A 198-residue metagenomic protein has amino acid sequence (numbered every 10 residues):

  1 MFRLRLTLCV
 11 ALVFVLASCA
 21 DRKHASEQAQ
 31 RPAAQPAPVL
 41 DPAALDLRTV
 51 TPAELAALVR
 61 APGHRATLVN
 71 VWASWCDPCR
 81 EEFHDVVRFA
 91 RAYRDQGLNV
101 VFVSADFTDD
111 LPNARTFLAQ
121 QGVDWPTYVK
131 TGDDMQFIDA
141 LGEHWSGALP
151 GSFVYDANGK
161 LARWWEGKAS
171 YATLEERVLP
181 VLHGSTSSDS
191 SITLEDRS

Functional and structural regions predicted by a protein language model:
M1-T49, D134, R163-W164, S187-S198: N-terminal targeting signals for export/organelle localization
D46-T67, A90: A short beta-strand-turn-helix
H64-T67, Q96-N99, V123-W125: Loop/turn elements at helix/coil->beta-strand transitions in domains of secreted/extracellular proteins
R65-T67, W72-W75, F107, A148: Short pre-active-site segment immediately N-terminal to redox-active cysteine/selenocysteine motifs in thiol-based
V69, V101-V103, F153: Conserved hydrophobic packing residues within short motifs/helices of P-loop NTPase cores of ABC-family ATPases
S74-E81, G151: C-type cytochrome heme c attachment motif
E81-Q121, D133-D139: Structural microenvironment flanking redox-active thiols in thiol-disulfide oxidoreductases
Q121-V123, K130-L179: Thiol/disulfide oxidoreductase modules built on the thioredoxin-like
